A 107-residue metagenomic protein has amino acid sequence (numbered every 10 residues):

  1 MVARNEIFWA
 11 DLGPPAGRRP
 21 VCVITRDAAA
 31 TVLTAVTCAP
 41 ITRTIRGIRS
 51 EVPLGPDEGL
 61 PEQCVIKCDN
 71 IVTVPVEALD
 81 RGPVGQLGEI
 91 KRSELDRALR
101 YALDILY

Functional and structural regions predicted by a protein language model:
M1-A10: Short coil-to-beta transition motif at edge beta-strands of beta-rich domains
N5-E6, P53, D80, V84: Residue-level detector of alpha-helix boundaries and kinks
A10, C22-V23, I71: Short hydrophobic/aromatic-rich motifs at helix boundaries and adjacent loops
A10, D27, V84: Generic anion/oxyanion-binding catalytic loop in active/binding sites
A16-P56: Compact nucleic-acid interaction/catalytic patches
G59-Y107: C-terminal terminal-subdomain/extension
